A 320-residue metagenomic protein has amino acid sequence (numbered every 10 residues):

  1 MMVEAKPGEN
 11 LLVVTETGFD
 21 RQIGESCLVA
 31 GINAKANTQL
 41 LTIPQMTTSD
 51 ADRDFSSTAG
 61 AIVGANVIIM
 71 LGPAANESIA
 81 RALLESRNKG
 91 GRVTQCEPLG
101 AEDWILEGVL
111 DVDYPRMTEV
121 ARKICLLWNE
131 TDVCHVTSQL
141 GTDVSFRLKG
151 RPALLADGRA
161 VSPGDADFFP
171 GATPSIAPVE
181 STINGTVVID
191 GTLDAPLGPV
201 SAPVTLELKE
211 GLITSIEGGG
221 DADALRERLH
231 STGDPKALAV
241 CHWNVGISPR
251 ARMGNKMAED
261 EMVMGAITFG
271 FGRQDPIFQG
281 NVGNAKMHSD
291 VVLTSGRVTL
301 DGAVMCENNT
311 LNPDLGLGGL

Functional and structural regions predicted by a protein language model:
M1-S201, K209, D234, T299-L320: Active-site bordering "gate/hinge" segments that shape substrate access to catalytic or cofactor-binding pockets
E4, S175, T186, R228 (+2 more regions): Residue-level preference for alpha-helix termini and adjacent loops
N184, P203, E210, L238-H242 (+2 more regions): Active-site lining segments that contact anionic ligands and/or coordinate catalytic metals
A202-G219: Conserved SET/PR-domain catalytic core that frames the SAM/AdoMet-binding pocket
S215-F271, P276-F278: Dual-mode signal for accessory low-complexity, basic/Gly-rich regions
K256-L320: Internal helix-turn-beta structural module
